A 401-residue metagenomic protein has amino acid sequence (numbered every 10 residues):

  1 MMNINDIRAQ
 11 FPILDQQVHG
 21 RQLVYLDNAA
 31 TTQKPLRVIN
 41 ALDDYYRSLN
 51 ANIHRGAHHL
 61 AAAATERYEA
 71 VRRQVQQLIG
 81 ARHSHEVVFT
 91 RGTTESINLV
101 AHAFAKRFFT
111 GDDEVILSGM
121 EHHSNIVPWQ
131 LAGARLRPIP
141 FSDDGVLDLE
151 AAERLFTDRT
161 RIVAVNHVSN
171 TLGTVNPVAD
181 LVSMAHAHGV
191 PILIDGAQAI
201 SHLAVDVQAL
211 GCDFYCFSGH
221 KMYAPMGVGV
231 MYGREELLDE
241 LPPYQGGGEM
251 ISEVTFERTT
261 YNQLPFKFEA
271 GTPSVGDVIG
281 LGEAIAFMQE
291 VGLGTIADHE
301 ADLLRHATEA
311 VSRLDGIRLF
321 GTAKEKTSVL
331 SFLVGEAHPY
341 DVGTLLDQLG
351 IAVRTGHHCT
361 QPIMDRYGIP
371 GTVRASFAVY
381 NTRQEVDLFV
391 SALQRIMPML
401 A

Functional and structural regions predicted by a protein language model:
M1-A401: Pyridoxal 5′-phosphate
